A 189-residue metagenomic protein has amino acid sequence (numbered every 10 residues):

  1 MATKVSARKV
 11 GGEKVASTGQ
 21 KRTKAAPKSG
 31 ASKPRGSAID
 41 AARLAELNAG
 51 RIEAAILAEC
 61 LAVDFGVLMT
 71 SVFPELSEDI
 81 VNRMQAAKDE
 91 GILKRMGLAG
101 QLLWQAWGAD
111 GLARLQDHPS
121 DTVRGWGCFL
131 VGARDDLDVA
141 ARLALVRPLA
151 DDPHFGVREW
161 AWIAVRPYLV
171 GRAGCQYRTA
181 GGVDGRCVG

Functional and structural regions predicted by a protein language model:
A2-D117, D121-G125: N-terminal alpha-helical scaffold/docking segments in eukaryotic complex subunits
F73-N82, W104-L115, D136-L149, V170-G185: Amphipathic alpha-helical scaffolding segments comprising HEAT/armadillo-like alpha-solenoid repeats
P119-S120, P153-H154, V188-G189: Short inter-helical turns and helix N-cap capping residues of alpha-solenoid HEAT/ARM repeat scaffolds
G125, R158-W160: Alpha-solenoid HEAT/ARM repeat scaffold
F129, I163-A164: Residue-level signature of alpha-solenoid helical repeat scaffolds
H154-V157, R172: Aromatic-lined, polymer-binding surfaces characteristic of secreted/periplasmic polysaccharide-degrading enzymes
